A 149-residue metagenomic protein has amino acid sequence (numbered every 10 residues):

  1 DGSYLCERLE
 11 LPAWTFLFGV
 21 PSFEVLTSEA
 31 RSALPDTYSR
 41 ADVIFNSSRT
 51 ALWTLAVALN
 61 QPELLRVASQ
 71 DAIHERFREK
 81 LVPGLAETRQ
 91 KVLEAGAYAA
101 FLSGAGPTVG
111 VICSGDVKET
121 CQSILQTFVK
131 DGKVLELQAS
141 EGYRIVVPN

Functional and structural regions predicted by a protein language model:
D1-Y98, G115-N149: ATP-dependent small-molecule kinase catalytic core of the GHMP/sugar-kinase superfamily and closely related
S103-G110: Small/polar glycine-rich anion-binding or flexible loop at a beta-alpha turn
